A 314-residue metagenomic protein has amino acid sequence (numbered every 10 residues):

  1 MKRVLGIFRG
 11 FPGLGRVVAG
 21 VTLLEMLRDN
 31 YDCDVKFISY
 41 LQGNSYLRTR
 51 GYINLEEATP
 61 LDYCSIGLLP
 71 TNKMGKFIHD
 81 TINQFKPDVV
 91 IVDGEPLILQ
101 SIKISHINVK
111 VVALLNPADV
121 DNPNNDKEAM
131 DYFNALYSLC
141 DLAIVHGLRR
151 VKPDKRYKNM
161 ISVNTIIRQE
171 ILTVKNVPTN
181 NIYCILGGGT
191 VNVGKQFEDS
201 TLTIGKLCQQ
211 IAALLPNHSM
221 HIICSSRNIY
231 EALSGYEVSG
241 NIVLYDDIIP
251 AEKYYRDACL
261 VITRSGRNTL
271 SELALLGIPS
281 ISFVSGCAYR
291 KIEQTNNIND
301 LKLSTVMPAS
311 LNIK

Functional and structural regions predicted by a protein language model:
M1-H221, I229-K314: Nucleotide-activated sugar donor-binding and catalytic core shared by glycosyltransferases and related lipid-linked
